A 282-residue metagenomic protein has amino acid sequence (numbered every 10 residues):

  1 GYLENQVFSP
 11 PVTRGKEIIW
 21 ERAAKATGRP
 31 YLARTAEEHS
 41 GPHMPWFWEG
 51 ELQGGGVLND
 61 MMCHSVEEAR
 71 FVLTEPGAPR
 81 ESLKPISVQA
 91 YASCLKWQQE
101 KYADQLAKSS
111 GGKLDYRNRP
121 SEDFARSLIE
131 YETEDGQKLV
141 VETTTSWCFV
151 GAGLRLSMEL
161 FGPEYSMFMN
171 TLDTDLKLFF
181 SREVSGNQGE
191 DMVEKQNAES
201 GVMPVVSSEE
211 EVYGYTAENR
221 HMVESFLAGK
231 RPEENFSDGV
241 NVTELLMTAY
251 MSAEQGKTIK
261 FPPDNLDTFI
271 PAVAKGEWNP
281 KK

Functional and structural regions predicted by a protein language model:
G1-P45, S65-V66: A contiguous active-site-proximal alpha/beta segment in oxidoreductase catalytic domains
E4-V7, E37, F149, D238 (+1 more regions): Structured beta->alpha junctions
S9-T13, G56-R70, E122, Y213-R220 (+1 more regions): A structural signal for well-ordered alpha-helical segments within the folded catalytic domains of diverse enzymes
E17-E21, G50-L52, W278: Short, hinge-like loop/turn segments at secondary-structure boundaries
H43-G153, S237: Rossmann-like dinucleotide-binding domain that binds NAD(P)(H)
L95-P120, F124-K138, L156-S237, N241 (+2 more regions): C-terminal glycine/acidic-rich active-site capping loop/insertion
L245-Q255: Short arginine-rich
